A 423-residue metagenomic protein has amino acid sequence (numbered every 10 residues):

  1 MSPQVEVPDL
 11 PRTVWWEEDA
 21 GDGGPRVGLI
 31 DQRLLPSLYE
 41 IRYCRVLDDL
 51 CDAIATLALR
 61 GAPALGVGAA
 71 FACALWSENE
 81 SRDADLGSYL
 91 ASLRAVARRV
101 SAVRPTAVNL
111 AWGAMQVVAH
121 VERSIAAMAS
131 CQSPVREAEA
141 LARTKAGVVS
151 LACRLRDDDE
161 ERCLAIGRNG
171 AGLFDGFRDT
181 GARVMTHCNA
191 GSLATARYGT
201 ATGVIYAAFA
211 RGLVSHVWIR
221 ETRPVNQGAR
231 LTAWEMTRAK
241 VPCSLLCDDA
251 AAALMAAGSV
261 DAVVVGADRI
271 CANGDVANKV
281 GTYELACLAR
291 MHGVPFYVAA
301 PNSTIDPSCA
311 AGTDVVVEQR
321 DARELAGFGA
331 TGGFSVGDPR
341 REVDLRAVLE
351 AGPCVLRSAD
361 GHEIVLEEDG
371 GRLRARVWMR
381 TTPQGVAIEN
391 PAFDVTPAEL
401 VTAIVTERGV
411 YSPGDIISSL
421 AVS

Functional and structural regions predicted by a protein language model:
V5, L10-S130, V135: Long amphipathic alpha-helical segments
I30, G68, A72, G113 (+4 more regions): Short beta-strand segments
R42-A58, A91, G172, R178-T186 (+3 more regions): Short, hydrophobic/aliphatic alpha-helical segments
T56-A70, R104, N109-L110, V184-Y198 (+1 more regions): Conserved phosphate/anionic-ligand binding catalytic regions in large, soluble enzymes, centered on
V100, R104-P105, L151-E161, A190-A194 (+2 more regions): Flexible, glycine/proline-enriched loop segments at strand-loop-helix junctions that form or flank small-ligand binding
N109-R183, F209-S215, I219-V263: Ligand-binding beta-strand-loop-alpha-helix segment within the catalytic cores of soluble metabolic enzymes
G199-A210, A286: Histidine-anchored nucleotide/phosphate-binding helix
V214-S215, R220-S423: Conserved phosphate- and dinucleotide-binding cores of soluble alpha/beta proteins, encompassing both enzyme active
